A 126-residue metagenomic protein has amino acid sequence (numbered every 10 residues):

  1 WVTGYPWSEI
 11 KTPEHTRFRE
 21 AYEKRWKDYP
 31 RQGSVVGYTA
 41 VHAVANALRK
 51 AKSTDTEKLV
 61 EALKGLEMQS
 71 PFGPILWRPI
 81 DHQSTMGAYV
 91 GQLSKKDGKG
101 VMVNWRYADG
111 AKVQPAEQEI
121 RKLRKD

Functional and structural regions predicted by a protein language model:
W1-D126: Extracytosolic ligand-binding ectodomains
